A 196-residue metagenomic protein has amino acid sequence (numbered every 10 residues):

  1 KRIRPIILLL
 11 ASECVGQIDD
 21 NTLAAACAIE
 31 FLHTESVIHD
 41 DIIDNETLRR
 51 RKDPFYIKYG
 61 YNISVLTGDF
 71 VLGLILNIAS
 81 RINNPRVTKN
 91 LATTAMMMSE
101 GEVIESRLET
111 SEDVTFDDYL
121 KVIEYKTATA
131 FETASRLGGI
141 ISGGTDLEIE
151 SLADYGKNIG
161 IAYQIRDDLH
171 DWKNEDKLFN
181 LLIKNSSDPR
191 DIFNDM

Functional and structural regions predicted by a protein language model:
K1-M196: Mg2+-dependent prenyl diphosphate-binding active-site environment of isoprenoid biosynthetic enzymes
